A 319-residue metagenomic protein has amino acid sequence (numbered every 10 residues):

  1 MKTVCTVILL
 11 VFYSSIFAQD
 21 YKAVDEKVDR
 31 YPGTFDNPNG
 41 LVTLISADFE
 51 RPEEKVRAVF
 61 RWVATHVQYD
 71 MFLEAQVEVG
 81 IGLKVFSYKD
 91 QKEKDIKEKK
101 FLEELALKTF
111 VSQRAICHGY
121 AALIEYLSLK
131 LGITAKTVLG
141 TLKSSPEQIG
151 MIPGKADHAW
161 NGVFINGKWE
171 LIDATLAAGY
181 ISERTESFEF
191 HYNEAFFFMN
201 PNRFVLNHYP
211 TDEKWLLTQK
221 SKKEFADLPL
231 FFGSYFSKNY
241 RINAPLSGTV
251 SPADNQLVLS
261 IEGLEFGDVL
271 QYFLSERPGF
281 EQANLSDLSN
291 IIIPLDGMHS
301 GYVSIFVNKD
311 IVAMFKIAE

Functional and structural regions predicted by a protein language model:
M1-Y21: Bacterial Sec-dependent N-terminal signal peptides
F12, F164-I165, E262-L264: Solvent-exposed residues in well-ordered beta-strands and their adjoining turns, especially edge/terminal strands
F12, V63, V67, M71 (+2 more regions): A generic secondary-structure signal for well-formed alpha-helical elements
D20-I116, A122: Secondary-structure boundary elements
D48, G150-I152, P294: Residues embedded in well-ordered secondary-structure elements
A122-M199: Hydrophobic/aromatic-rich core segments of domains that either
S182-E319: Alpha-helical and coiled-coil interaction segments, frequently adjacent to or embedded within charge-biased
